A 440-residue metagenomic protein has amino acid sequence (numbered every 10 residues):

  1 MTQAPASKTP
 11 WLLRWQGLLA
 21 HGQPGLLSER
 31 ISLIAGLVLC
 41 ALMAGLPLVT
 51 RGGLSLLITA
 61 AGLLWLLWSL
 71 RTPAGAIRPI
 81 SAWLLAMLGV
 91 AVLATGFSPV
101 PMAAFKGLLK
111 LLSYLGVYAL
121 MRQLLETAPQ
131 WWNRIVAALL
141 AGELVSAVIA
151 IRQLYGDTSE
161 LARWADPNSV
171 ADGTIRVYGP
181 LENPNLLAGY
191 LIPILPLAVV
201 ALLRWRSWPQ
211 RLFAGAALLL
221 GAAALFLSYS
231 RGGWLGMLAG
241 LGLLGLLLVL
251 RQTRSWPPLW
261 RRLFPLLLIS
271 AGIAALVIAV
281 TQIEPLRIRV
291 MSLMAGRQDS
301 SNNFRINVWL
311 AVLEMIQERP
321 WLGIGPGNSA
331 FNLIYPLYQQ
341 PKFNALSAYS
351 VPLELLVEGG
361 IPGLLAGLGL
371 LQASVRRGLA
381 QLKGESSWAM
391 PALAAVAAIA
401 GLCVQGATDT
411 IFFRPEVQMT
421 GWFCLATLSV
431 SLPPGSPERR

Functional and structural regions predicted by a protein language model:
Q3, W11, W15, L19 (+13 more regions): Alpha-helical transmembrane segments of multi-pass inner-membrane proteins
L42-V92, G107-K110: Hydrophobic alpha-helical transmembrane segments in multi-pass integral membrane proteins
M43-T50, L356-G359, M390-V430: Membrane helix-loop boundary segments at the extracytoplasmic
T50-A61, A103-L109, Q210-F213, G232-G236 (+1 more regions): Short, aromatic-rich membrane-interface segments at the entry and exit of alpha-helical transmembrane domains
I80-M87, P101-Q123, N133-A137, E143 (+2 more regions): Aromatic-anchored transmembrane helix interface
F97-K106, P180, F226-R231, A407-F412: Membrane-interface helix caps and helix-loop-helix hairpins in membrane proteins
V148, R152-D157, L227, G245-Q298 (+2 more regions): A membrane-periplasm/extracellular boundary helix in multi-pass inner-membrane enzymes that assemble envelope glycans
G296-L310, E314, E318, L322-G359: Long extracytoplasmic/lumenal interhelical loops at the membrane interface of multi-pass membrane proteins
